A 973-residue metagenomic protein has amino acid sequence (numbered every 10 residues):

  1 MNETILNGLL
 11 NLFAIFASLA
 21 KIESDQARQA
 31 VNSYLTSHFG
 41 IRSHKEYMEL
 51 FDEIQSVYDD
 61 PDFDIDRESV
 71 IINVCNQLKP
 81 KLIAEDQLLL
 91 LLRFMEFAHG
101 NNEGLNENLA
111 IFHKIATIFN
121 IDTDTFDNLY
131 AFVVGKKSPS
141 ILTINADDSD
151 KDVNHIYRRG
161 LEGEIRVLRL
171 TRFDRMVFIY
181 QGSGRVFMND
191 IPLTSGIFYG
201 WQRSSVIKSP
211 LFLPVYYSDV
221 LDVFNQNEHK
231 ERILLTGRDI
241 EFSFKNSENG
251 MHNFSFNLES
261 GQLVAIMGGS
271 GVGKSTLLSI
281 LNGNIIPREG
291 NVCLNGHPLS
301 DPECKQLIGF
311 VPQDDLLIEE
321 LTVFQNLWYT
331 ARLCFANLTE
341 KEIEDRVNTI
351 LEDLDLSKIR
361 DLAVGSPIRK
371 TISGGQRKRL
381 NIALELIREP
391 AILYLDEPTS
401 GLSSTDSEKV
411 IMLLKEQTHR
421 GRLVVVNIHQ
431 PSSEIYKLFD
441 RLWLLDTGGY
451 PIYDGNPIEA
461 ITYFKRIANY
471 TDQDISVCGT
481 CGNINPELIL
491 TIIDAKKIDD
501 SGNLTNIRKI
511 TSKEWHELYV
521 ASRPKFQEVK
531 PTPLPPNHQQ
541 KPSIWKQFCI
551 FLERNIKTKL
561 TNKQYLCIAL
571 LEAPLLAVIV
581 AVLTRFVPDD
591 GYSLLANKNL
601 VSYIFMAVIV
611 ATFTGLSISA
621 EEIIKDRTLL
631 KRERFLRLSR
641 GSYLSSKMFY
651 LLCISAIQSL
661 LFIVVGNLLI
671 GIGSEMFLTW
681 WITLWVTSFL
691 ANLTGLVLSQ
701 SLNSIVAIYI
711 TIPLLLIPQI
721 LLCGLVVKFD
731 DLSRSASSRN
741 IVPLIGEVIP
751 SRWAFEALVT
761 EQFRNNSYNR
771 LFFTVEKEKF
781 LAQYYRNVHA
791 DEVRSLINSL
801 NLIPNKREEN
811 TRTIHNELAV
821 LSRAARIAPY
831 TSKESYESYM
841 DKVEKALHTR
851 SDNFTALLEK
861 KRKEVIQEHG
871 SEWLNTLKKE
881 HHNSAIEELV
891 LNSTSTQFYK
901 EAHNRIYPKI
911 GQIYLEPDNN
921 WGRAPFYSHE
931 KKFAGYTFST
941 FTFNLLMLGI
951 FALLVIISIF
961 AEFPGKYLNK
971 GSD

Functional and structural regions predicted by a protein language model:
M1-R172: Small-residue-enriched hydrophobic alpha-helices in membranes
S149-G184, M188-N189, W201-Q202, P210 (+10 more regions): Topological signature of polytopic alpha-helical transporters
M267-G269: The feature captures the beta-strand-to-loop junction immediately N-terminal to the Walker
N282: Helix-to-loop junction immediately C-terminal to a conserved catalytic motif
D314, E319-A336, R346: Q-loop/switch helix immediately C-terminal to the Walker
E385-L386: ABC ATPase C-loop
L393-E397: Catalytic Walker B motif of ABC-type/P-loop ATPase nucleotide-binding domains
M412, R420-N427, S432-I435, R441 (+6 more regions): Alpha-helical transmembrane segments and their short interhelical loops
